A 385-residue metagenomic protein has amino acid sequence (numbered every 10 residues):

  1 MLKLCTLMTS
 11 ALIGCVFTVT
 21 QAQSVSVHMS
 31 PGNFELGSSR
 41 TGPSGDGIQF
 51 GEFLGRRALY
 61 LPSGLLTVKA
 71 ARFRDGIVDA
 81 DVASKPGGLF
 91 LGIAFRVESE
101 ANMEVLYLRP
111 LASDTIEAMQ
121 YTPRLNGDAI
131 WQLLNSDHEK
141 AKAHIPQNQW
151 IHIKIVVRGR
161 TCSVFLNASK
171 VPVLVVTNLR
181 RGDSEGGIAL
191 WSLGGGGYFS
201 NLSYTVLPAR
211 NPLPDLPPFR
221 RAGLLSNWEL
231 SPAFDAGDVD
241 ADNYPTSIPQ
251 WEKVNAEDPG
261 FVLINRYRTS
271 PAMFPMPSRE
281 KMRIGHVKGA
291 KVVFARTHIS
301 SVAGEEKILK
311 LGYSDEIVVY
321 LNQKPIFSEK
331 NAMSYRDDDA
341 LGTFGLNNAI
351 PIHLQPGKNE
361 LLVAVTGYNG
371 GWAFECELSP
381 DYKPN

Functional and structural regions predicted by a protein language model:
T6-V16: Bacterial N-terminal signal peptides
I48-G64, G76: Short carbohydrate-recognition loop motifs
S63-G127, P249: Secretory/extracellular carbohydrate-interaction modules and structurally similar beta-sandwich "look-alikes"
V68-V78, K142-Q149, V287-K288: Extracellular/lumenal carbohydrate-interaction signature centered on repeated Trp-anchored short motifs
V82, P86, E98-A101, A143-Q147 (+6 more regions): Beta-strand-rich recognition domains
D128-H152, I350: Short, aromatic/His-centered strand-loop micro-motif at the edge of beta-sheets
F165-S169, V319-S328: Short strand-turn-strand beta-turns centered on an Asx-Gly dipeptide
L174-Y198, Y335-L346: Flexible glycan-contacting loops in extracellular carbohydrate-active proteins
